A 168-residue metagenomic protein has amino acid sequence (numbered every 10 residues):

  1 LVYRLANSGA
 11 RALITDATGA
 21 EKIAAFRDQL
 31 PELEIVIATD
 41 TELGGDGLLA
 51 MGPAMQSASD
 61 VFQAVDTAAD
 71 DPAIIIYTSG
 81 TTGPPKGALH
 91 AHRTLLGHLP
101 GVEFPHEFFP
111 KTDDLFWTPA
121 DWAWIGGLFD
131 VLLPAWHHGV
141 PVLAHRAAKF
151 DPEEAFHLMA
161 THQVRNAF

Functional and structural regions predicted by a protein language model:
L1-I14, G19, K86-L89, T118 (+1 more regions): Short beta-strand->loop structural element characteristic of the AMP-binding/adenylate-forming
L1-P53, Q163: Structural core segment of the AMP-binding/adenylate-forming
V2, A64, E153-F156: Short hydrophobic/charged patches on amphipathic alpha-helices used for structural packing and interfaces
L13, P72, T78-T81, F116 (+2 more regions): Conserved S/T- and glycine-rich ATP-binding loop of Class I adenylate-forming
A38, L43, M55-Y77, P84 (+1 more regions): Conserved pre-ATP/AMP-binding loop-to-beta segment of ANL
A73-G97: Conserved AMP-binding A3 loop
L96-T118, W122-N166: Conserved AMP-binding/adenylation subdomain of ANL enzymes
